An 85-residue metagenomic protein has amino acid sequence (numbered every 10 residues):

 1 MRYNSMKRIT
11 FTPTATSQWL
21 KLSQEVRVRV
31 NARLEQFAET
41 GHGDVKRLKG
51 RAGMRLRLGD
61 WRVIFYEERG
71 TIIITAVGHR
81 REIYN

Functional and structural regions predicted by a protein language model:
M1-V28, H42-G43, L58-R62, Y66-N85: Enriched for short, Lys/Arg-rich terminal
A32-R57, Y84: A short, surface-exposed loop/turn module that caps and links secondary-structure elements
